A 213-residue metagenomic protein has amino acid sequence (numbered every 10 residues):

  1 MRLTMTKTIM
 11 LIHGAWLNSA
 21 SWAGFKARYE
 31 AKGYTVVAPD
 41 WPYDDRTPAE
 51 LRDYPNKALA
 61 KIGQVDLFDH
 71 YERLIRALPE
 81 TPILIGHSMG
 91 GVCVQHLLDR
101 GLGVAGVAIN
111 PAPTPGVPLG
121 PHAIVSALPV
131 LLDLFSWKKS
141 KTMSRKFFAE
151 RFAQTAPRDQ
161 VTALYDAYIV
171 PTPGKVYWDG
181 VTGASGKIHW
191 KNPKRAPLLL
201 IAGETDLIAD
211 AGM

Functional and structural regions predicted by a protein language model:
K7-P48: Short, surface-exposed "cap/lid" segments of acyl-processing enzymes
Y43-P82: Active-site loop/oxyanion-hole signature of alpha/beta-hydrolase fold enzymes
I85-G90, V94: Gly/Ala-rich beta-loop-alpha elbow adjacent to hydrolase catalytic centers
L102-W137, V176-A184: Flexible "cap/lid" loop of the alpha/beta hydrolase fold
K141-Y177: Conserved alpha/beta-hydrolase catalytic His-Asp/Glu region
V170-K191, R195: Active-site nucleophile elbow and catalytic-triad environment of alpha/beta-hydrolase enzymes
K194, L200-A202, D206: Short beta-strand/loop motif that positions the catalytic acidic residue of the alpha/beta-hydrolase fold
L207-M213: Conserved alpha/beta-hydrolase "acid-adjacent" motif
